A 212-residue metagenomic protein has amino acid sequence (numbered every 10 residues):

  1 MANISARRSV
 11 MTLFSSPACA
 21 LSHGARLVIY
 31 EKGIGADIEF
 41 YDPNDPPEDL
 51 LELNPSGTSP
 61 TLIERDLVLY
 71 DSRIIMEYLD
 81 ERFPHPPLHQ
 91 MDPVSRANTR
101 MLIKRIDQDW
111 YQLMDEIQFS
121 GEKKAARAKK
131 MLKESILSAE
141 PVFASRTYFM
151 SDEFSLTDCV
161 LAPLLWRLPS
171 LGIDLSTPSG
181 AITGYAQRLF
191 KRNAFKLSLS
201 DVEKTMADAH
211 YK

Functional and structural regions predicted by a protein language model:
M1-E140, T147: GST-like domain detector, emphasizing the conserved glutathione-binding G-site in the N-terminal thioredoxin-like
S16, L156, V202: Short, solvent-exposed turn/loop segments enriched in Gly/Ser/Thr/Pro and often Arg
P43-N44, I182, E203: Conserved beta-strand edge residues that scaffold enzyme active sites
Y70, V94, T177-G180, L197: Alpha-helix N-cap and coil->helix boundary residues
D80-P84, D107, A144, P169-I173 (+2 more regions): Hydrophobic/aromatic-lined pockets within catalytic cores
L88, L197-S198: Acidic/polar loop patches that form or flank catalytic/metal-binding clefts of enzymes that bind anionic ligands
F149-P178, T183-K191, L199: GST superfamily/GST-like fold recognition
V202-K212: Acidic/histidine-enriched, glycine/proline-rich intrinsically disordered or flexible terminal extensions
